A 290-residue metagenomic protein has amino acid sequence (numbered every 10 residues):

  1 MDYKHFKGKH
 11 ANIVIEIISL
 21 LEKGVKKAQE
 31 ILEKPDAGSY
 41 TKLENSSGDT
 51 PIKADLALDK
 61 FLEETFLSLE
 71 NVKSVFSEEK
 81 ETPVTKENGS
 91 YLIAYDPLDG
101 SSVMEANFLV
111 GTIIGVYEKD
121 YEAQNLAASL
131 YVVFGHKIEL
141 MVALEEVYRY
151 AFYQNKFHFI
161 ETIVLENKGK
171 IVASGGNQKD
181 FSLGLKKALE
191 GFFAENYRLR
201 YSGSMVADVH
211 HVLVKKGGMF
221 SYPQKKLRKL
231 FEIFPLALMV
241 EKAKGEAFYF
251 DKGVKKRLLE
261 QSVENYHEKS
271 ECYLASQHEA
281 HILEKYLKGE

Functional and structural regions predicted by a protein language model:
M1-L98, G203-E290: N-terminal subdomain of lithium-sensitive/metallo-dependent phosphomonoesterases centered on the IMPase/IPPase/PAP
F6, N12, E44-S46, E87-L98 (+1 more regions): Active-site-adjacent structural elements in enzyme catalytic cores
G111-G218, H278-E290: Acidic beta-strand-loop-alpha-helix segment within the catalytic core of divalent metal-dependent phosphate-processing
